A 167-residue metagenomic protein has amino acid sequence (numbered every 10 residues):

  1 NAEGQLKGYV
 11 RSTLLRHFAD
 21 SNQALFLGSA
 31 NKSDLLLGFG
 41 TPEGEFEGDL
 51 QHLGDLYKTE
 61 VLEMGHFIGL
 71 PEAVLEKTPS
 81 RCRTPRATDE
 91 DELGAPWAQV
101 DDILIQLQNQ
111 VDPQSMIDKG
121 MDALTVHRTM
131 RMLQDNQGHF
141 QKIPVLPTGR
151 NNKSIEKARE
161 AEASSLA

Functional and structural regions predicted by a protein language model:
N1-A167: ATP/NTP-dependent adenylation/nucleotidyl-transfer catalytic domains that generate, transfer, or process NMP-activated
